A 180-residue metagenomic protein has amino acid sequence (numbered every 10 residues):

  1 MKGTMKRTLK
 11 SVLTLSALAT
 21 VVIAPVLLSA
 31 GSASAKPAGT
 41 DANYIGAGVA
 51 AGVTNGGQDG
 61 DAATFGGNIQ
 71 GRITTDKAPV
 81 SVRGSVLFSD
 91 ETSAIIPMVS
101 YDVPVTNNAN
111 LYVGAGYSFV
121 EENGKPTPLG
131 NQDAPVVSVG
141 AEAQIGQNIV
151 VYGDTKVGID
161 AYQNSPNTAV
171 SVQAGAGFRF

Functional and structural regions predicted by a protein language model:
M1-D41: Cleavable N-terminal export/targeting peptides
T40, D76-A78, P104-N108, Q144-N148: Outer-membrane beta-barrel channels and translocator barrels
N43-N55, A78-D90, V113-E121, V151-I159: Transmembrane beta-strand segments that form the barrel wall of outer-membrane beta-barrel proteins
G46, N68-Q70, I96-M98, V136-S138 (+1 more regions): Membrane-embedded beta-strand positions in outer-membrane beta-barrel channels/transporters
A50-F65, V86-I96, E122-Q132, A161-A169: Solvent-exposed loop/turn segments connecting transmembrane beta-strands in outer-membrane beta-barrel proteins
A51, I73-T75, Y101-V103, A141-A143 (+2 more regions): Residue-level signature of outer-membrane beta-barrel architecture
N108-V139: Mid-chain, well-packed structural core segment of small domains
N167-F180: Outer-membrane beta-barrel "beta-signal"
